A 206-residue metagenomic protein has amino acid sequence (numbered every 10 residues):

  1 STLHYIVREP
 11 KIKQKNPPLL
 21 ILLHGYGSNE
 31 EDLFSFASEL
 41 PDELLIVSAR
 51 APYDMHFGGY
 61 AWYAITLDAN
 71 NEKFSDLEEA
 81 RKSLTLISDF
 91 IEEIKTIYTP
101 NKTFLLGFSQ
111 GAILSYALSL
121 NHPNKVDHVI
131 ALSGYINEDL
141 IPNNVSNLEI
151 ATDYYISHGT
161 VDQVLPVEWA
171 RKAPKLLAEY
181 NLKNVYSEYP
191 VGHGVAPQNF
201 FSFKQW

Functional and structural regions predicted by a protein language model:
L3-P100: Serine-hydrolase catalytic machinery in alpha/beta-hydrolase-like enzymes
F34, A112-P123, V129: Short glycine-enriched nucleophile-adjacent loop and the immediately C-terminal alpha-helix near the catalytic center
F34-F36, P142, P166-L176: Short alpha-helix in the alpha/beta-hydrolase fold that links the catalytic acid
A49-Y53, I130-E138: Active-site nucleophile loop of the alpha/beta-hydrolase fold
Y98-F108: Alpha/beta-hydrolase fold nucleophile elbow
F104, H128-I130: Residue in the alpha/beta-hydrolase core beta-strand immediately N-terminal to the catalytic nucleophile
Y155, E168-W206: C-terminal catalytic histidine-bearing segment of alpha/beta-hydrolase fold enzymes
Y155-H158, D162: Short beta-strand/loop motif that positions the catalytic acidic residue of the alpha/beta-hydrolase fold
